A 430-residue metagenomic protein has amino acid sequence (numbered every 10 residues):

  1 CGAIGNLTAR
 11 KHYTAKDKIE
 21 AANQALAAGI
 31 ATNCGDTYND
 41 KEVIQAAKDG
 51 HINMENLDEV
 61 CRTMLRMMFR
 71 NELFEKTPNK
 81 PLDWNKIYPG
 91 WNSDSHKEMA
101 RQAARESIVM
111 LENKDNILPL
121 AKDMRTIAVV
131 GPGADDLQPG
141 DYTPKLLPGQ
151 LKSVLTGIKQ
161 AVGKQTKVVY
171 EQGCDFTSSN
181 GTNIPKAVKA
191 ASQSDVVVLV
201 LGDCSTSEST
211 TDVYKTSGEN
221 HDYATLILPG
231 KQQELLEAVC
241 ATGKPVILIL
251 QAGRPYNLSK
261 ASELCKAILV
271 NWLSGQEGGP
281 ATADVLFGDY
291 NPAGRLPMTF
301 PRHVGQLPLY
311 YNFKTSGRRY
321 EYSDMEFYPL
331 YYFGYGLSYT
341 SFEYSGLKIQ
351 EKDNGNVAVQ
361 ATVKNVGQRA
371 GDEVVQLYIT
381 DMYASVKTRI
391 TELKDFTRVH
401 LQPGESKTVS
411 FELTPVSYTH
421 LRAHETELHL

Functional and structural regions predicted by a protein language model:
A3-A15, D40-M54, R66, G90 (+1 more regions): C-terminal non-catalytic regions of proteins with extracellular/luminal or membrane-system context
A15-Q24: Conserved catalytic neighborhood of penicillin-recognizing serine enzymes
I30-T32: Mobile "lid/hinge" segments at catalytic clefts and subdomain interfaces of large enzymes
C34-D40: Short acidic alpha-helix initiation/capping motifs at coil-to-helix transition points, especially at protein N-termini
L57-L65: Short, well-structured alpha-helical segments that form the helix of a local strand-helix-strand
R62, F69-K86: Conserved, charged catalytic cores of large soluble enzymes
K86-D94: Short glycine/proline- and acidic residue-enriched helix-loop micro-motifs that form flexible lids or anion-recognition
H420-A423, E427-L430: Single conserved hydrophobic/aromatic residue that forms the stacking wall/gate of nucleotide- or nucleobase-binding
